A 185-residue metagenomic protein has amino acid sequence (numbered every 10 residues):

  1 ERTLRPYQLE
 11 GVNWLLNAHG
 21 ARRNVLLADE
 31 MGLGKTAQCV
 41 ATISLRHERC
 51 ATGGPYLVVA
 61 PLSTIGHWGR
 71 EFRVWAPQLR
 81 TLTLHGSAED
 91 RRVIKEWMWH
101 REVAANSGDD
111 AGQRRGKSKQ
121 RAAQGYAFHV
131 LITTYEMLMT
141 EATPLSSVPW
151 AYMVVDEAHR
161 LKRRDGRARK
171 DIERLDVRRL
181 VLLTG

Functional and structural regions predicted by a protein language model:
E1-G185: ASCE P-loop NTPase motor core, strongest for the SF2 helicase catalytic module
